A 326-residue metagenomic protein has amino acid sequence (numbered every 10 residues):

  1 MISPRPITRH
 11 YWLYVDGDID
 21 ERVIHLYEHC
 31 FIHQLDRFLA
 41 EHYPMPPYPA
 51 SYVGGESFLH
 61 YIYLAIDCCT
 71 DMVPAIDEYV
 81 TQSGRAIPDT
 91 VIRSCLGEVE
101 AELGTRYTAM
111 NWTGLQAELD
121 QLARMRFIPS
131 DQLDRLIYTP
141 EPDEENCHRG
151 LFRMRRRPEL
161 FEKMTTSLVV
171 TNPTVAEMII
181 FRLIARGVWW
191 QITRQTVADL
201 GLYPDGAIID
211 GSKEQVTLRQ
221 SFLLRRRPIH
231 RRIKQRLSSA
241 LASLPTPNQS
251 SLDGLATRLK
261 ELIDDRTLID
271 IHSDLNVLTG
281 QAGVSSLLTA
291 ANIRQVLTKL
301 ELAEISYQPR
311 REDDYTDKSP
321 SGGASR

Functional and structural regions predicted by a protein language model:
M1-P46, Q121-D199, Q235, L302-R326: His/Glu-rich zincin catalytic helix
S3-I7, G54-L59, P158-F161, I209-V216: Short, flexible turn/loop "capping" segments at secondary-structure junctions
W12, D16, Y48-Y52, P204-I208: Residue-level detector of functional hotspots within protein domains
D18, D36, P44-E145, V216-R225 (+3 more regions): Acidic/histidine-enriched segments that form metal/cofactor-coordinating and catalytic pocket/exosite environments
E177-I229: Substrate-recognition/cap regions that form aromatic- and gly/pro-loop-enriched pockets for small-molecule ligands
